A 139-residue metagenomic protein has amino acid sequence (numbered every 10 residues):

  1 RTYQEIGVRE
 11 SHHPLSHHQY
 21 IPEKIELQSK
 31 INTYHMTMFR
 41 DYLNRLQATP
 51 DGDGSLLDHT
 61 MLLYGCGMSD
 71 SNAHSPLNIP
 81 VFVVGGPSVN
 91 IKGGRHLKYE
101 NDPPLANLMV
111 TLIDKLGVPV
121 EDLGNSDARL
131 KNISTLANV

Functional and structural regions predicted by a protein language model:
R1-V139: Ligand-binding pockets and gating/stacking loops
